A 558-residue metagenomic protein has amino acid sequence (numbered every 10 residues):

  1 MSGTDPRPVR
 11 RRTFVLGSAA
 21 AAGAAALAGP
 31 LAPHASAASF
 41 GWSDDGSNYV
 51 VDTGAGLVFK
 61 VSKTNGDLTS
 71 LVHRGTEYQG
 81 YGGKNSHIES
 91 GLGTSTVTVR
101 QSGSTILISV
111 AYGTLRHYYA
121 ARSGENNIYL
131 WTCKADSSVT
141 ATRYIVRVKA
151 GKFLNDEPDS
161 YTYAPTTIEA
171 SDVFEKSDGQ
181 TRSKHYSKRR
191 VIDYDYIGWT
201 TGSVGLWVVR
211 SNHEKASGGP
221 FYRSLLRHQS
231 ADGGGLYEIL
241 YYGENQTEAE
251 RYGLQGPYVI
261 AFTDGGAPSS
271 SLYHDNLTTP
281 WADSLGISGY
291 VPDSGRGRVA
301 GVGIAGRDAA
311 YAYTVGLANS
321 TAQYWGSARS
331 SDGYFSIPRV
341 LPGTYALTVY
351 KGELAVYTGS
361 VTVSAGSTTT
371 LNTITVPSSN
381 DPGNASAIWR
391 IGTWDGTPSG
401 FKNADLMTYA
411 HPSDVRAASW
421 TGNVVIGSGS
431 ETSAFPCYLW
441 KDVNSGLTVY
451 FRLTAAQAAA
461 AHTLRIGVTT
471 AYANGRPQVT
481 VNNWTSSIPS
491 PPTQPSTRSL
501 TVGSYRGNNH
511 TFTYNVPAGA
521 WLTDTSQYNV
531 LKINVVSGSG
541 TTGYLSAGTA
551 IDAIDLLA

Functional and structural regions predicted by a protein language model:
M1-V9, A20-A28, H34: N-terminal secretory signal peptides
G80-W131, I145: Extended, loop-rich substrate-binding clefts of extracytoplasmic carbohydrate-active enzymes
Y196-Y290: Beta-strand-rich recognition/accessory modules
G297-R307, G333-F335, T373-I374: A short, amphipathic beta-strand motif
W325-G326, S330-R339: Short, surface-exposed beta-strand/beta-hairpin micro-motifs centered on an aromatic residue
G333, G343-E353: A short, solvent-exposed beta-strand micro-motif common in secreted/extracellular proteins
E353-N372, V376-S379: Structured interaction patches on ligand/partner-binding surfaces of diverse proteins
N444, Y450-A459, G467-A558: Beta-strand-rich ligand-recognition modules
